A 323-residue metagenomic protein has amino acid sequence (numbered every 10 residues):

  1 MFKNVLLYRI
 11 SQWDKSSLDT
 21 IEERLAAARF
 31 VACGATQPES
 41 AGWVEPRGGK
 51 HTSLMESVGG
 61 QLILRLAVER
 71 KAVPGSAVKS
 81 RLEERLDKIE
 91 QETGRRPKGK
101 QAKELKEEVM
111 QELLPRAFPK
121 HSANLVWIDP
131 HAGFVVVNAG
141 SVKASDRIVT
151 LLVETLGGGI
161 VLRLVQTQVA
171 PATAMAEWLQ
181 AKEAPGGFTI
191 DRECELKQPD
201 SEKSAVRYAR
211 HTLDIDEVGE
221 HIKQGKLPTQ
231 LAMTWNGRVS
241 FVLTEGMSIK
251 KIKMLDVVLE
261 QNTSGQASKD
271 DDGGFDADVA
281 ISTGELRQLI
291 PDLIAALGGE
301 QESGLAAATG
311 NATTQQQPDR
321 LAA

Functional and structural regions predicted by a protein language model:
M1-F134, N138-A323: Intrinsically disordered, low-complexity, charge-rich terminal extensions of nucleic-acid-associated complexes
